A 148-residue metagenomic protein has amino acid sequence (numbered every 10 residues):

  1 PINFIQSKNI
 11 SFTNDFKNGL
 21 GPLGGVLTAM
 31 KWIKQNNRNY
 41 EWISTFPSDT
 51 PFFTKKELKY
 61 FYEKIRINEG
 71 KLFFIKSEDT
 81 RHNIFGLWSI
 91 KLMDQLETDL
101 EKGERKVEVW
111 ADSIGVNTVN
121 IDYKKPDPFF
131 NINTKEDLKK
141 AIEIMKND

Functional and structural regions predicted by a protein language model:
P1-E104, D112-F129, K135-E136, K140-K146: Nucleotide and nucleotide-moiety/phosphate-recognizing core
